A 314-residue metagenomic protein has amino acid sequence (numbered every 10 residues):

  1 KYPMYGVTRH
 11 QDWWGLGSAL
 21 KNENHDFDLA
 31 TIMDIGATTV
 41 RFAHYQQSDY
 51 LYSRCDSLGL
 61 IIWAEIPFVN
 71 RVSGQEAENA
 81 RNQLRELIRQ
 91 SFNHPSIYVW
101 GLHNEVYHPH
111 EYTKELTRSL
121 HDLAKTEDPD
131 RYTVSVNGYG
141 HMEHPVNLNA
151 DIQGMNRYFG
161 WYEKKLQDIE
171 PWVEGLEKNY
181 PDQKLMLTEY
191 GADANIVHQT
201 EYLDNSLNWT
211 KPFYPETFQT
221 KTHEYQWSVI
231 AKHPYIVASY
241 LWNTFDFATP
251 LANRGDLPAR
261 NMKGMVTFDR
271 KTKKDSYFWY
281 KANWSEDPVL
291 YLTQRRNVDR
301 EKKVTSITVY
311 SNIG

Functional and structural regions predicted by a protein language model:
K1-G314: Extended substrate-binding grooves/exosites of carbohydrate-active enzymes
